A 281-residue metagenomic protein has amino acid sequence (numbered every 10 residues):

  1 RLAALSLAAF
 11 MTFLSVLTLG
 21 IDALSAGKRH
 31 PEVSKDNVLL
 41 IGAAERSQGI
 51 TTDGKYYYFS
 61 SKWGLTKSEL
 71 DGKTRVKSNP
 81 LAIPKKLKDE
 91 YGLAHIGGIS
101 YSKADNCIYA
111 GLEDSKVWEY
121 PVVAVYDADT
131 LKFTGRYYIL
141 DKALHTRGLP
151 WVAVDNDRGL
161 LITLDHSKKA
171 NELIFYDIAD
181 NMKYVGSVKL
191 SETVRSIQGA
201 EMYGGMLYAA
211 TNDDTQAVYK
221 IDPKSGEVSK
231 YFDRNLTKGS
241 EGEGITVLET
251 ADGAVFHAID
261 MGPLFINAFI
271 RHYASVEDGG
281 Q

Functional and structural regions predicted by a protein language model:
G27, S34-L39, V76-G92, F133-R147 (+2 more regions): Surface-exposed loop and turn segments in beta-propeller and other repeat-based domains that flank or scaffold
V38-W63: Beta-strand-rich domains and repeat architectures in extracellular enzymes and scaffolds, especially beta-propellers
A44-T51, E90-S100, A143-V154, T193-E201 (+1 more regions): Repeated scaffold domains used in trafficking and secretory/extracellular systems, primarily beta-propellers
G54-K55, A104-N106, D157-G159, G204-G205 (+1 more regions): Short coil/turn segments that connect the beta-strands within blades of beta-propeller domains
K62, L112-S115, L164-K168, N212-D214 (+2 more regions): Short loop/turn segments immediately following the C-termini of beta-strands
G64-E69, V117-V125, K169-Y176, T215-I221 (+1 more regions): Structural motif
T74-L112: Blade-loop segments of beta-propeller domains
G244-Q281: Blade-level signature of beta-propeller repeat domains, shared across WD40, Kelch, NHL, RCC1 and BNR/Asp-box propellers
